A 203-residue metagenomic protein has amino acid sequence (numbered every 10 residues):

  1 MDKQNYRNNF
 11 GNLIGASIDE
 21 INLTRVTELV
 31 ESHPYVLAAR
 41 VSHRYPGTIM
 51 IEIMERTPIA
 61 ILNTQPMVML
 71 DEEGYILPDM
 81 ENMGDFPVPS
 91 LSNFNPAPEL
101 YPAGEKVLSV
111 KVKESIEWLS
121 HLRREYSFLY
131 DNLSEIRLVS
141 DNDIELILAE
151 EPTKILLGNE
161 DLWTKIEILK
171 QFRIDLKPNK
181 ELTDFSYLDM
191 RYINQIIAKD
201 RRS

Functional and structural regions predicted by a protein language model:
M1-Y6: Acidic, glycine-rich low-complexity/disordered segments
N8-S17, I21-S32, A38-S203: Charged, solvent-exposed interaction patches on well-folded alpha/beta domains that mediate macromolecular contacts
